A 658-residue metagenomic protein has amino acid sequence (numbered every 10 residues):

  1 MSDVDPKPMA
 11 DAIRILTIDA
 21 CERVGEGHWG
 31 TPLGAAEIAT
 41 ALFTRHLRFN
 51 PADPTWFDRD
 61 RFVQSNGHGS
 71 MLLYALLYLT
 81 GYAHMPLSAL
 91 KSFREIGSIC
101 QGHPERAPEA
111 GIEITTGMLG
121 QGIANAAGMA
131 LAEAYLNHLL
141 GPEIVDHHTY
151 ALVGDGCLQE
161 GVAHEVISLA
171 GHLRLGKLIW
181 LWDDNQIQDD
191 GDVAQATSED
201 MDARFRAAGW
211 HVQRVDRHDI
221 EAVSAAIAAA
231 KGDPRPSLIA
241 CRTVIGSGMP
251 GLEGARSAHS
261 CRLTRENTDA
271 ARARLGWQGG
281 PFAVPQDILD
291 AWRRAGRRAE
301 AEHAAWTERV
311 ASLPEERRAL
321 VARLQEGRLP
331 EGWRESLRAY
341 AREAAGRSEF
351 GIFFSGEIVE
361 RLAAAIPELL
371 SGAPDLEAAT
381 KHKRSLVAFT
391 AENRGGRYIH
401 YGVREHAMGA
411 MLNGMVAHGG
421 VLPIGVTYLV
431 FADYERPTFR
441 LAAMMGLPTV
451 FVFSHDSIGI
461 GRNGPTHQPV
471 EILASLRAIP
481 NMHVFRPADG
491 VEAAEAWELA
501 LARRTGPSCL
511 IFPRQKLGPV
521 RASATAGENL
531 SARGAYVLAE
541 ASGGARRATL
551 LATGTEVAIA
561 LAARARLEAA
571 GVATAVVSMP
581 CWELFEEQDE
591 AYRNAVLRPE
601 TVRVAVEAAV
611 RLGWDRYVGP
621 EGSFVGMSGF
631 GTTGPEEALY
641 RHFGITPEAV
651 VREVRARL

Functional and structural regions predicted by a protein language model:
D3-V4, A20-W29, F57-S65, E109-G120 (+2 more regions): A short glycine/serine-rich beta->alpha loop
A10-E26, D183-N185: N-terminal capping segment at the start of a domain
V24, D60-R61, I112-T115, P142-E160 (+5 more regions): A short, small-residue-rich loop immediately preceding and capping a beta-strand
G34-H172, K383-R384, M415, A522: Cofactor-binding active-site loop characterized by glycine-rich and histidine/acidic residues
F57-D58, A240-M249, E253-E331: Terminal amphipathic helices with adjacent charged low-complexity linkers/tails
Y82-S92, A170-D183, R206-W210, A442-S457 (+1 more regions): A glycine-rich helix N-cap at a beta->alpha junction
E95-A107, N125, L131, Y135-D146 (+3 more regions): Thiamine diphosphate
E308-P448, A526-V537, L551-G554, E568 (+2 more regions): Non-catalytic terminal/interface segments that mediate subunit docking, oligomerization, and allosteric communication
